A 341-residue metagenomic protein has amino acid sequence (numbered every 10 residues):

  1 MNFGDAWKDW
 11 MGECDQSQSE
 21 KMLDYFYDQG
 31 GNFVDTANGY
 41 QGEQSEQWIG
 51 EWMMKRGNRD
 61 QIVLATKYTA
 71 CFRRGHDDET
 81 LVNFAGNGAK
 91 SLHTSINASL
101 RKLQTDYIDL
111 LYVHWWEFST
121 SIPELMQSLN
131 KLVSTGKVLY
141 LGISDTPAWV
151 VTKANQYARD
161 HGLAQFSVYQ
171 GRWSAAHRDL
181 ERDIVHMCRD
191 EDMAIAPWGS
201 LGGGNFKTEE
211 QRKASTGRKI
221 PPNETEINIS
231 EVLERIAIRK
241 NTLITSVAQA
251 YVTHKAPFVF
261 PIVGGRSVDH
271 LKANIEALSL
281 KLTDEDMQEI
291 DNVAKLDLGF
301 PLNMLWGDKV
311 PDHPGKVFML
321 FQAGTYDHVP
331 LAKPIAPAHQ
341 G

Functional and structural regions predicted by a protein language model:
M1-V63, D106, S134, L331-G341: N-terminal binding-site loop/beta-alpha segment at the start of enzyme catalytic domains that lines or forms
N2-D5, Y40, A70-R74, H114-E117 (+3 more regions): Feature marks short, surface-exposed loop/turn motifs that line or immediately flank catalytic pockets and channel
G4-Q16, D78-H93, W116-S119: Active-site mouth loops of central-metabolism enzymes
G12-F26, A85-L103, V151-Q156: Short, acidic/polar
F33-N38, A65-T66, Y107-Y112, G142-I143 (+2 more regions): Short beta-strand segments at enzyme active-site cores
D60-R73, Y169-G171: A short, structured active-site edge motif that brings together acidic residues
L100-S121: Active-site groove signature of glycoside hydrolases
E117-D297, V317-F321, Y326-G341: Beta/alpha (TIM)-barrel catalytic core signal, keyed to glycine-rich beta->alpha loops juxtaposed to Asp/Glu that bind
